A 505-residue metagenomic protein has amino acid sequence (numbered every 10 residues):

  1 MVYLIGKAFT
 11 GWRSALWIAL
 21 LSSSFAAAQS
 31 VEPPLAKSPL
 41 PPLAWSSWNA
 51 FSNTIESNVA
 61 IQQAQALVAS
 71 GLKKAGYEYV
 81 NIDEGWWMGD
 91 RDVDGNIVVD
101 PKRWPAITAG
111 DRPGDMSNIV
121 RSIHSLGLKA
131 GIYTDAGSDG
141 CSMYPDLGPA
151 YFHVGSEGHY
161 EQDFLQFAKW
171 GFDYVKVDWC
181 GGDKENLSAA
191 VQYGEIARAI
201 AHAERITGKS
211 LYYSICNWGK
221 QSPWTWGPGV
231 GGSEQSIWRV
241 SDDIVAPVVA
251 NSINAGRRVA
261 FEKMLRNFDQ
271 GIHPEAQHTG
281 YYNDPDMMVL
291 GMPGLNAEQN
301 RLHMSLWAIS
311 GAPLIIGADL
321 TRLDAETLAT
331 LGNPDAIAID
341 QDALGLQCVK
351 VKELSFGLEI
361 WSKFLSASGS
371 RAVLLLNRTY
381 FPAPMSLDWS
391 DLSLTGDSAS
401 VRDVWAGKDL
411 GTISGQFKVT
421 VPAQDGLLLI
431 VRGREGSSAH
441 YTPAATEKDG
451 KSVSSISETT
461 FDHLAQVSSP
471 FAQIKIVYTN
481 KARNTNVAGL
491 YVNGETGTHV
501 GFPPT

Functional and structural regions predicted by a protein language model:
S14-S24: Bacterial N-terminal signal peptides
Q29-I61, A66: N-terminal module-boundary/linker segments of secreted carbohydrate-active enzymes
K37, P41-S47, G76-D83, K129-T134 (+8 more regions): Structural recognition of the beta-strand scaffold that forms the well-ordered cores of secreted hydrolase catalytic
Q63, L67-N186: Aromatic-lined carbohydrate-binding/catalytic grooves of carbohydrate-active enzymes
H153, H159-Q162, S210-D319: Glycan-recognition surfaces
S305-V351, G426-S438: Catalytic cores of secreted or luminal carbohydrate-active enzymes
W307-S310, I315-G317, L354-L394, Q424: Carbohydrate-binding surface patches
L394-S398, K418-V421, D425, I430-T505: Extracytoplasmic
